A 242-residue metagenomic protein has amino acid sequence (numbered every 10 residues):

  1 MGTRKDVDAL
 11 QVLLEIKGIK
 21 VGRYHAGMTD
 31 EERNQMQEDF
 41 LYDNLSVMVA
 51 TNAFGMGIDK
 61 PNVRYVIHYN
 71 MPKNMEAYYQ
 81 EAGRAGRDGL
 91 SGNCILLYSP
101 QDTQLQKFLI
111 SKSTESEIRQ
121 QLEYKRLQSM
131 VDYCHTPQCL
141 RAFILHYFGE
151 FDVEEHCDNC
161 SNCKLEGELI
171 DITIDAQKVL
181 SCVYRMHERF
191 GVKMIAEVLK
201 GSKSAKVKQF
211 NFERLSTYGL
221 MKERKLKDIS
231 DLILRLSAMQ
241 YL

Functional and structural regions predicted by a protein language model:
M1-E117, L122-K125, D152-V153, S161: Helicase motor core with emphasis on the C-terminal RecA-like subdomain
A9, Q35, S129, M194 (+1 more regions): Short Gly/charged-rich anion-binding patches and loops
K17, D43, A85-D88, P100 (+5 more regions): Conserved, well-folded catalytic cores of nucleic-acid-processing and energy-transducing macromolecular machines
F40, C134, V183-H187: Short helix-to-turn junction characteristic of helix-turn-helix DNA-binding domains, especially the helix
E81, L109, M130-Y133, Y147 (+2 more regions): Residues that form generic nucleotide/phosphate-binding pockets
L97-Q101, T136, Y147-F151, V198-G201: Short acidic/histidine-centered micro-motifs embedded in hydrophobic/aromatic stretches that mark compact functional
L122-Y124, A142, V153-L242: Accessory DNA-binding and partner-docking regions appended to nucleic-acid-acting proteins, especially the terminal
R126-F151: C-terminal accessory regions
